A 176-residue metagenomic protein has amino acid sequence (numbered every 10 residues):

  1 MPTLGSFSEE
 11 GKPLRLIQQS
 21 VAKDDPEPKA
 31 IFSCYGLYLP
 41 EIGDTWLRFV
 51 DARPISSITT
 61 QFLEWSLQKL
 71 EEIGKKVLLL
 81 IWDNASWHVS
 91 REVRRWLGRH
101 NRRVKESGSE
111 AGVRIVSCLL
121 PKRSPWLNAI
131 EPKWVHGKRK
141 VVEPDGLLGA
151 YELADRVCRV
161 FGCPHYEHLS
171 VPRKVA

Functional and structural regions predicted by a protein language model:
M1-S6, L39-G43, A85-H88, K122-W126 (+1 more regions): Short, solvent-exposed loop/turn segments at secondary-structure junctions
M1-W65: Extended, low-complexity cationic-aromatic segments
G36-L37, L63, D83, N128 (+1 more regions): Generic structural signal for small/hydrophobic residues in well-ordered secondary structure, especially within
T59-L79: Short, basic/hydrophobic alpha-helical segments
K75-V89, L120, N128: Acidic/histidine-rich, metal-coordinating catalytic segments
G98-R114: Short mixed-charge
V113-L119, R123, L127-A176: C-terminal anion-handling pockets and recognition modules
